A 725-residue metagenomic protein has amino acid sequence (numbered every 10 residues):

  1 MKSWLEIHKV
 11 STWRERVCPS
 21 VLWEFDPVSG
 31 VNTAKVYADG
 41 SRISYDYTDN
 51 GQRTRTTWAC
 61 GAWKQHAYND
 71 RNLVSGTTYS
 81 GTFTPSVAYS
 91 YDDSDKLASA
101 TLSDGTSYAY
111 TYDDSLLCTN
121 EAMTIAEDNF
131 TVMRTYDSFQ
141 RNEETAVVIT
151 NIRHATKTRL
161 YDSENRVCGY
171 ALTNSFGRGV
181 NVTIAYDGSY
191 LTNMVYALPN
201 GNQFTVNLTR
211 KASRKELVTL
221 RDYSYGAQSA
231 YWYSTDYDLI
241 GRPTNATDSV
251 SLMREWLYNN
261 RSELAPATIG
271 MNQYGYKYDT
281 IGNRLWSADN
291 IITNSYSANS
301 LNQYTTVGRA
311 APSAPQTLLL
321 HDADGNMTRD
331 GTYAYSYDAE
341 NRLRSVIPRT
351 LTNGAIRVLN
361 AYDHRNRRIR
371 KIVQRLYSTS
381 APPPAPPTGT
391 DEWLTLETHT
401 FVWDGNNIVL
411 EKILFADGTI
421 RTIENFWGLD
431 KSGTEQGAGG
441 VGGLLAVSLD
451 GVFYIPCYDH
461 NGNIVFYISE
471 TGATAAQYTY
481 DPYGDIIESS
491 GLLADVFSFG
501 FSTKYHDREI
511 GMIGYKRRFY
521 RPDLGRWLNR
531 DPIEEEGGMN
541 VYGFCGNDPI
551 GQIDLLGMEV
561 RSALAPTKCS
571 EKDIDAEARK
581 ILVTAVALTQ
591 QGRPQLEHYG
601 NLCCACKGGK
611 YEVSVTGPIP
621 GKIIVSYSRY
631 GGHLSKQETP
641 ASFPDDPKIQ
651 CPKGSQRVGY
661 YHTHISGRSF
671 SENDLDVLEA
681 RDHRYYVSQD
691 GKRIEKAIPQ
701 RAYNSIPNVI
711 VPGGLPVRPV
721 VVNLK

Functional and structural regions predicted by a protein language model:
M1-V17, V21-P27, T33-I43, R55-K64 (+25 more regions): Beta-turn initiation residues at beta-strand->coil junctions
W23, Y45, H66, Y89 (+23 more regions): A residue-level detector for well-ordered beta-strand positions
S29-G30, G51, N72, D95 (+13 more regions): Glycine-centered positions in the ABC transporter ATPase nucleotide-binding domain
W286, N290, N294-N299, R309-S313 (+1 more regions): A motif-centric feature for acidic-aromatic and gly/ser/thr-rich catalytic loops and repeats
G472-I486, E509-M512, K516-R518, P522-R561: Short turn/helix-capping motifs enriched in Asx and small/polar residues
E559-G654, P712-K725: Glycine-rich short-loop/terminal segments
S562-C569, K636, I649-G654, S666-K725: Active-site or metal-binding loop neighborhoods of secreted/extracellular toxin and effector enzymes
R657-H664: Active-site neighborhood of phospho(di)ester-bond hydrolases with catalytic His/Asp-centered motifs
